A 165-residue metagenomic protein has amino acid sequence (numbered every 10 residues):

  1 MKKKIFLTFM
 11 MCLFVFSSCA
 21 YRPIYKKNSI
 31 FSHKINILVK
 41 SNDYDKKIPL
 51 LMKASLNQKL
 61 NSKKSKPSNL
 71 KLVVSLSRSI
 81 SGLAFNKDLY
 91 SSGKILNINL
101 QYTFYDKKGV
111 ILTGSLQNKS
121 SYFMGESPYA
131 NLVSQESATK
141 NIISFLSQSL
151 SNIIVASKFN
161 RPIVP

Functional and structural regions predicted by a protein language model:
M1-C19: Sec-dependent bacterial lipoprotein signal peptides
L13-N36: Bacterial Sec signal peptide processing site at the extreme N-terminus
K26, Q135-P165: Compositionally biased, intrinsically disordered linkers/stalks adjacent to structured regions
S32-D43, K71: Short hydrophobic beta-strand segments
K40-K66: N-terminal secretory signal peptides
Q58, K63-S68, V73-K140, S144 (+1 more regions): Surface-exposed short loop/turn segments
